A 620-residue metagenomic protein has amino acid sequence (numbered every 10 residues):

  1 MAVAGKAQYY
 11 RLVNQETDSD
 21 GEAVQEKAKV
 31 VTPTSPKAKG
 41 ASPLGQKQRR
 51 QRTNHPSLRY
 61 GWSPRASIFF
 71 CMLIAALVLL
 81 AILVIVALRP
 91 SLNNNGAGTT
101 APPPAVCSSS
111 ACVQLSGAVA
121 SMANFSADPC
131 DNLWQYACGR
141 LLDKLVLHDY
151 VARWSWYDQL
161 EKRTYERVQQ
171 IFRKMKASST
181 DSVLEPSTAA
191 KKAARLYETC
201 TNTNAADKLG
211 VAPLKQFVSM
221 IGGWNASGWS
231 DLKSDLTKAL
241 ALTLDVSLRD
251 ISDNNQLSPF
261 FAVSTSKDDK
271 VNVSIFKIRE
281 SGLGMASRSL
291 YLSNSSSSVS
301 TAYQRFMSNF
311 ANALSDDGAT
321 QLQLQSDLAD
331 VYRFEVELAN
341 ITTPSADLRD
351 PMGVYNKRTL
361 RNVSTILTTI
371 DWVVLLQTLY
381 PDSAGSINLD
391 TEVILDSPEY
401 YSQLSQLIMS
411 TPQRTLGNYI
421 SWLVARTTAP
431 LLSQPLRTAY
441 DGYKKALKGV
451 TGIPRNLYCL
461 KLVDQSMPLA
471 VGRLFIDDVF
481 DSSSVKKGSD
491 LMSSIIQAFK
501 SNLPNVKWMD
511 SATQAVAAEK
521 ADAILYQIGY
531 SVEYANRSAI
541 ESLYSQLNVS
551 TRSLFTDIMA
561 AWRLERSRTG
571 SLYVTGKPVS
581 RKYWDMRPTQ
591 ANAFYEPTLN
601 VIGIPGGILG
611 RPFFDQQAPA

Functional and structural regions predicted by a protein language model:
M1-Q46: Intrinsically disordered, low-complexity cytosolic terminal tails
T34-V78, A302: Helix-loop boundary elements of multi-pass alpha-helical membrane proteins
S67-P104: Alpha-helical transmembrane segments in eukaryotic/viral proteins
R89-P90, V331, E337, K357-V373 (+5 more regions): Intrinsically disordered, low-complexity linker/terminal regions across diverse proteins
G98-S121: Short, Gly/Pro- and small/polar-rich lid/capping loops
C107-L115, A127-D131, Y136-V211: Active-site-surrounding "flap" and adjacent substrate/cofactor-binding loops of secreted or lumenal enzymes, prototyped
N132-Y136, K277, V601-P605: Structural recognition of the beta-strand scaffold that forms the well-ordered cores of secreted hydrolase catalytic
Q169-D396, L416-L423, A470-R473, V479: Non-catalytic, conformational "gating/processing" segments within enzyme and secreted inhibitor domains
